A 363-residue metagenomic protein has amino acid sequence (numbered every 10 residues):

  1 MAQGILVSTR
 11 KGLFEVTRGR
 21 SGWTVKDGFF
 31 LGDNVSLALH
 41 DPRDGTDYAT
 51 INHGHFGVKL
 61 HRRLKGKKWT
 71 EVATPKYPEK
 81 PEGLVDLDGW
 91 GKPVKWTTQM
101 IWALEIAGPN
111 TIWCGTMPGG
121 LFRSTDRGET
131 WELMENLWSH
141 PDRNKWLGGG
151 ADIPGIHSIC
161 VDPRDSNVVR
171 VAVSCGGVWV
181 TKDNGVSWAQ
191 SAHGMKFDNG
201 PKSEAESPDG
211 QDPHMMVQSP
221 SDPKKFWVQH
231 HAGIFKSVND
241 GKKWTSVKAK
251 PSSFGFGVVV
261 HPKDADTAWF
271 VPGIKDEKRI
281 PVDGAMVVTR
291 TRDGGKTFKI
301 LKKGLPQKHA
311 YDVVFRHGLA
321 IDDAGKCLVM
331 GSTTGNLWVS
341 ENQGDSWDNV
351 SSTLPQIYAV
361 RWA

Functional and structural regions predicted by a protein language model:
M1-A363: Extracellular glycan-interacting surfaces
